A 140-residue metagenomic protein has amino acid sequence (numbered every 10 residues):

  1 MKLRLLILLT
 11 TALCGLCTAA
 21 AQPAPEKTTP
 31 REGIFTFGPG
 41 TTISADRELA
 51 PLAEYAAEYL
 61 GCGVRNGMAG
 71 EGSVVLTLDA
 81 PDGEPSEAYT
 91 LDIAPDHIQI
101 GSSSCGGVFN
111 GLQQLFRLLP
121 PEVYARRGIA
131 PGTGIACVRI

Functional and structural regions predicted by a protein language model:
M1-I7: Bacterial N-terminal signal peptides that target proteins for export
I7-G15: Bacterial N-terminal signal peptides
A20-I140: Contiguous, structured surface segment used for ligand recognition
